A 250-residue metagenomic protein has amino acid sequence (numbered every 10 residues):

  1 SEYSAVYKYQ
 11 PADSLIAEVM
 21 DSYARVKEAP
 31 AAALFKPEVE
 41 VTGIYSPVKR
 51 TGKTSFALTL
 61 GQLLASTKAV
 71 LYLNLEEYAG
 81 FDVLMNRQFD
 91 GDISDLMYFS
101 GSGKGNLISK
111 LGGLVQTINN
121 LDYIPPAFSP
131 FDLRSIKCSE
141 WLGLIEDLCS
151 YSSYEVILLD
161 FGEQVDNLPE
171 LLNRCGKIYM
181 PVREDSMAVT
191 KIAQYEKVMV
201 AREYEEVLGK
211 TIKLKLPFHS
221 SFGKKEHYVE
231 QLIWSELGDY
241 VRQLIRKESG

Functional and structural regions predicted by a protein language model:
S1, G43-Y45, L73-N74, P125-P126 (+2 more regions): Conserved beta-strand segments of the P-loop GTPase G domain that flank and frequently precede/overlap
S1-V41: Extreme N-terminal, non-catalytic leader segments that precede Walker-type/kinase nucleotide-binding cores
E2-Y3, T67-K68, I118, Y154 (+1 more regions): Short, well-ordered alpha-helix to beta-strand connector turns
L34-E77, F81: Walker A/P-loop phosphate-binding motif and the immediately C-terminal alpha-helix
T67-Y123: Phosphate-binding loop that captures ATP/GTP phosphates
G103-V115, P125-L159: Cytosolic-facing regulatory segments adjacent to core modules
W141-L232: Conserved catalytic-core segment of NTP-binding enzymes
H227-G250: NTP-binding/hydrolysis catalytic cores, primarily Walker-type P-loop NTPases
